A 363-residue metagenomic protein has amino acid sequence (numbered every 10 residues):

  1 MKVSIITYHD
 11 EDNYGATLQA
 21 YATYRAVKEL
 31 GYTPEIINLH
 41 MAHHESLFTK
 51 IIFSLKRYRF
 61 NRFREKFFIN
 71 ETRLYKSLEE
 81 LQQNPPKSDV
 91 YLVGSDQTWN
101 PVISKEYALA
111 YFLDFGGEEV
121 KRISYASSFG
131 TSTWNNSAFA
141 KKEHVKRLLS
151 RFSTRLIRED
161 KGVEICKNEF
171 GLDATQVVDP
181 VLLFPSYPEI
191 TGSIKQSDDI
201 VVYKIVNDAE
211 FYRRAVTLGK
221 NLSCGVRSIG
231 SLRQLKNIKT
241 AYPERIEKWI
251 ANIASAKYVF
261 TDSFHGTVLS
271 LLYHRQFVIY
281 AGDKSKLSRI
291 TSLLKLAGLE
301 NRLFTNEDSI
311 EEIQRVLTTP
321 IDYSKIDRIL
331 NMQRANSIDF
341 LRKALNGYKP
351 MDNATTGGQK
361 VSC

Functional and structural regions predicted by a protein language model:
M1-C363: Active-site anion-handling motifs in enzyme catalytic cores
